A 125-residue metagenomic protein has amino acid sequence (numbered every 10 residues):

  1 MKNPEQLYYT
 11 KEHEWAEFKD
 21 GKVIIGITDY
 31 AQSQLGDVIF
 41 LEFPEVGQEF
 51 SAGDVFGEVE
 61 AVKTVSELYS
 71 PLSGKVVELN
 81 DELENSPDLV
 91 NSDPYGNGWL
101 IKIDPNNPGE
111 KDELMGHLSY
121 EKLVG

Functional and structural regions predicted by a protein language model:
M1-V55, D88, S92-G125: Acidic, low-complexity mobile loops and tails
K22, S73-K75: Structural motif
G57, V77, E84, E121: Nucleotide phosphate-binding site architecture
A61, D81: Short, conserved catalytic or interaction motifs in soluble domains
V62-T64, L72: Periplasm/extracytoplasmic soluble domains of Gram-negative envelope assemblies and related organellar analogs
S70-S73, H117: ATP/adenylate-binding site constellation spanning eukaryotic-like Ser/Thr protein kinases, ABC-transporter
